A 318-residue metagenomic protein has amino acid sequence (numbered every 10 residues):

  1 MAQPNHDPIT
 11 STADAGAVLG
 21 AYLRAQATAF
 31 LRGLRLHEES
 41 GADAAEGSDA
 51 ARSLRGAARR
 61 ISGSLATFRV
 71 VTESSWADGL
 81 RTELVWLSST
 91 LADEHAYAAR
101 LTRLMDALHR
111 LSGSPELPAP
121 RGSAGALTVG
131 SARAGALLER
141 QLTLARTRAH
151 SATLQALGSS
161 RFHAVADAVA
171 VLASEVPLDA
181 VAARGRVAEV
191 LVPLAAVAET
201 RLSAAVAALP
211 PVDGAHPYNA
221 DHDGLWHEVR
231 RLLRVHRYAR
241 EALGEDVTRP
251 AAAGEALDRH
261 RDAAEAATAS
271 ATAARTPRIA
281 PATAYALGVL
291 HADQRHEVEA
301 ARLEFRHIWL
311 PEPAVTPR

Functional and structural regions predicted by a protein language model:
M1-R318: Cationic, histidine-enriched alpha-helical/coil surfaces that engage anionic ligands
